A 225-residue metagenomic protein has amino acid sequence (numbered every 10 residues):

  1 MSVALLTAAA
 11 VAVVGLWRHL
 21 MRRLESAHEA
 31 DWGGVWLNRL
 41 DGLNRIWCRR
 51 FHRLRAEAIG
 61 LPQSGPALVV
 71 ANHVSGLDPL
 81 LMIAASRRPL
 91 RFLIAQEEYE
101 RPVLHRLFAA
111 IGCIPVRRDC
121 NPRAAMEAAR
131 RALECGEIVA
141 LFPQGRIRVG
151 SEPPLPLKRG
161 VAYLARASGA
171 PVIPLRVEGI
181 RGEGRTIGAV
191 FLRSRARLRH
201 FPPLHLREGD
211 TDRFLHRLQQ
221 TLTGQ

Functional and structural regions predicted by a protein language model:
M1-R22: Terminal signal-anchor or tail-anchor transmembrane helices that tether membrane-associated enzymes to cellular
T7-A8, L16-W17, A124-Q225: Non-catalytic C-terminal accessory region of glycerolipid acyltransferases and related lyso-lipid remodeling enzymes
G15-N38: Transmembrane-cytosolic junction motif
S26-A27, Q63-C120: Catalytic core of membrane glycerolipid acyltransferases/transacylases, capturing the structured, soluble-facing
A30-H73: Helix-to-loop junction immediately C-terminal to a conserved catalytic motif
L43-N44, A110-V116, R146-I147: Short, basic, glycine/proline-bearing loop/turn elements
F51, G60-P62, N121, G184-T186 (+1 more regions): Hydrophobic/basic alpha-helical segments enriched in Actinobacteria
A56, R101, R123-M126: Structural motif corresponding to alpha-helix initiation and N-cap regions
